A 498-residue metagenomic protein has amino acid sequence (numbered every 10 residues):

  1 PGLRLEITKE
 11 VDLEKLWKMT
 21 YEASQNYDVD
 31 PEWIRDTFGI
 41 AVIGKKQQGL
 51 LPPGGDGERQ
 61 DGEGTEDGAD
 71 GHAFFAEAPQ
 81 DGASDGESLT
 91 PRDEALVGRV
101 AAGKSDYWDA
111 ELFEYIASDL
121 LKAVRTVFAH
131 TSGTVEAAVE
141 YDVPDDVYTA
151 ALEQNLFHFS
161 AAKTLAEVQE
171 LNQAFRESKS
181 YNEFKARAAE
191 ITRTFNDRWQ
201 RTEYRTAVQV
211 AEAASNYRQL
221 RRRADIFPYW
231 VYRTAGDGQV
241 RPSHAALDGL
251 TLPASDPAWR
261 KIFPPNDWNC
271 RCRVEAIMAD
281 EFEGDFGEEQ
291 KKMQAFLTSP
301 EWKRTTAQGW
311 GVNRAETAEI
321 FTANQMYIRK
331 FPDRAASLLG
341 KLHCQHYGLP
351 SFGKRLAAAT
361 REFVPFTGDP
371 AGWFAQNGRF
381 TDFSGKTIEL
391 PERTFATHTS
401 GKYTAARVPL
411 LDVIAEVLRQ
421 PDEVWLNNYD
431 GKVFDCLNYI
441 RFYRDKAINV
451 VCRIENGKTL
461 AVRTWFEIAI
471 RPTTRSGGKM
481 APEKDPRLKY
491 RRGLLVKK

Functional and structural regions predicted by a protein language model:
P1-S84: C-terminal helix-loop subdomains that flank or include functional centers
I7-K9, F38, V208, T234-D237 (+5 more regions): Short, flexible loop/turn elements at secondary-structure junctions
D70-L96, V100-D106, F282-F383, R475-K498: Intrinsically disordered, low-complexity terminal/linker regions enriched in Pro/Ser/Gly and acidic residues
F75-Y181, K185: Structured, charged N-terminal subsegments at the starts of enzyme catalytic cores and at intra-chain domain/subunit
H158-Y229: Active-site acidic/histidine clusters and adjacent loop/turn architecture that either coordinate catalytic ions
L171, Y204, H244, H398-S400: Bulky hydrophobic/aromatic "packing anchor" residues in well-ordered structure
A207-D280: Conserved short secondary-structure elements within globular domains
K330-K498: Ribonuclease/tRNase effector modules and their secretory precursors
